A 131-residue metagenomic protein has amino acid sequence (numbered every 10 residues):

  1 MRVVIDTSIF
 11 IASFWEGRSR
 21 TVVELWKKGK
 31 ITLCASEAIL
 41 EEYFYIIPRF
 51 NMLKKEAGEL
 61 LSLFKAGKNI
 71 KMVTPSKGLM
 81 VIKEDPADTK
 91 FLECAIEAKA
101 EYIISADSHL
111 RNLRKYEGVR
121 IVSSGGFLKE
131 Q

Functional and structural regions predicted by a protein language model:
M1-A35: Short, well-structured N-terminal submotif of metal-dependent ribonuclease cores
D6-T7, S36, A106, S123-S124: A secondary-structure boundary/capping signal
F14-W15, W26, I47, R114-E117: Short, flexible helix/strand-to-coil boundary loops that buttress conserved ligand/catalytic motifs in alpha/beta
V22-E24, L61, F91-L92: Short amphipathic alpha-helical segments and helix-helix/interface helices
K27-V81: PIN-domain endoribonuclease scaffold, especially VapC-family toxins
N69-Y102, S108, N112: Active-site neighborhoods of divalent-metal-dependent phosphate/nucleic-acid chemistry enzymes
I96, S108-Q131: Acidic, PIN/NYN-like endoribonuclease modules and their adjacent C-terminal/linker elements
